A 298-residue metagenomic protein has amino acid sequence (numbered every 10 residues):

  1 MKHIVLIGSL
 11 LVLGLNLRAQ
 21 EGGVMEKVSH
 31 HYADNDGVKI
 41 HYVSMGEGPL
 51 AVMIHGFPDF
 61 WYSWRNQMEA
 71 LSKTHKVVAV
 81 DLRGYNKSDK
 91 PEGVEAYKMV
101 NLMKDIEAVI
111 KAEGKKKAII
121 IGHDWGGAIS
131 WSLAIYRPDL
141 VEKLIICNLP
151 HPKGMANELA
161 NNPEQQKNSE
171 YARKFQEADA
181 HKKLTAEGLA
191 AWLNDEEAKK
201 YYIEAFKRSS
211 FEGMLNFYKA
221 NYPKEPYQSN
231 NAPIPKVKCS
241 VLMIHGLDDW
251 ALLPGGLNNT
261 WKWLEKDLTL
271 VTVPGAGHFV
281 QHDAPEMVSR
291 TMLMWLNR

Functional and structural regions predicted by a protein language model:
K2-L50, K73-H75, Y227, K266-T269 (+1 more regions): Alpha/beta-hydrolase fold catalytic core
G22-V28, V38-I40, V78, Y85-I121 (+3 more regions): Flexible "cap/lid" subdomain of the alpha/beta-hydrolase fold that forms the substrate-access gate
D36, G48, R83, P274-A276: Short, solvent-exposed coil/turn elements at secondary-structure transition points
S44-D89, T260-W261: Conserved HGGG/HGGXW glycine-rich cap/lid loop of the alpha/beta-hydrolase fold
F60-W61, A128, A276-G277: A short, glycine- and basic residue-enriched loop/turn that sits immediately adjacent to a domain's principal
A276-P285, S289: Catalytic histidine-centered segment of alpha/beta-hydrolase-like enzymes
